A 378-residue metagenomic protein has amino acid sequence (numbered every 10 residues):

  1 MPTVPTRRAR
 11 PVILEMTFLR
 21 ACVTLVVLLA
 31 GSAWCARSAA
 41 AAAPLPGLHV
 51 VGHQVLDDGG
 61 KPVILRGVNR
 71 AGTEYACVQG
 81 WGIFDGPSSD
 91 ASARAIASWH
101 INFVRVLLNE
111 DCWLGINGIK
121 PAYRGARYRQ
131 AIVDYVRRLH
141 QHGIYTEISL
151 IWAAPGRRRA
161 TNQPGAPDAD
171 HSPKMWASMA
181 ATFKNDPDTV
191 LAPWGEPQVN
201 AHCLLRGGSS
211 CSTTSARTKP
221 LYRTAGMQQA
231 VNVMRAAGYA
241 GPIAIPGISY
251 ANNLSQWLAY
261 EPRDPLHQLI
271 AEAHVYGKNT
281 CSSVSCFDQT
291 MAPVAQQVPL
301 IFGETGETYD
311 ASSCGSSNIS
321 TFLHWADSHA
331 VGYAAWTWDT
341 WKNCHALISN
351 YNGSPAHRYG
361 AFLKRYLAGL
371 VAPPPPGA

Functional and structural regions predicted by a protein language model:
V4-V23: Bacterial N-terminal signal peptides that target proteins for export
A21-A33: Bacterial N-terminal signal peptides
G31-P44, A378: Polybasic, low-complexity, intrinsically disordered segments
A39-F103, A122, Y366-G369: N-terminal carbohydrate-binding accessory modules
L45, V51, A131, Y135 (+1 more regions): Structured catalytic cores of enzymes that bind and process phosphorylated ligands/cofactors
G47, D85, N109, Q163-V190 (+2 more regions): Extracellular glycoside hydrolase catalytic/binding regions
L56-D57, D90-S98, Y135-R137, M179-A181 (+2 more regions): Short amphipathic alpha-helices and their capping/turn segments at secondary-structure boundaries
D85-A154, S172, R223, M234-R235 (+1 more regions): Aromatic-lined substrate-binding rim segments of carbohydrate-active enzymes
